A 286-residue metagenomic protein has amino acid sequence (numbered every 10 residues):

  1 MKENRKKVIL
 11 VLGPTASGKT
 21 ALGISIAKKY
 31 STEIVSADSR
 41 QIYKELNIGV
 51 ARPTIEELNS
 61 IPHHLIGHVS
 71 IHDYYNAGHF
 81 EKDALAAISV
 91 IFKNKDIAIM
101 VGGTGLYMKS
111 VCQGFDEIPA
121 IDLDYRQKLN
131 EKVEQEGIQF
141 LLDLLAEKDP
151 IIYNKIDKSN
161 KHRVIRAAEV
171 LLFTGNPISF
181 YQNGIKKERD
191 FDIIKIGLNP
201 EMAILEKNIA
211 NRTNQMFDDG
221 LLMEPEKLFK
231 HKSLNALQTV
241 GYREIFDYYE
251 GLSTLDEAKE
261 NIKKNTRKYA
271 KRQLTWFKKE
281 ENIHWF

Functional and structural regions predicted by a protein language model:
M1-F286: Phosphate/pyrophosphate-binding catalytic cores of soluble transferases and nucleic-acid-acting enzymes
